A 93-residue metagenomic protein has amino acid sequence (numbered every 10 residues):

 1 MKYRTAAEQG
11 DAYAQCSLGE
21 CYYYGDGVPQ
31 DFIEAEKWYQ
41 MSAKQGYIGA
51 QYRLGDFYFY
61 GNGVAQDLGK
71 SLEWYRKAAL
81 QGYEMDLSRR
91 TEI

Functional and structural regions predicted by a protein language model:
K2, C16-Y24, R53-Y60, L87-I93: Hydrophobic face of amphipathic alpha-helices that form TPR/SEL1-like repeat modules and related alpha-solenoid
Y3, E8-A12, Y24-D26, D31 (+4 more regions): Short helix-capping/linker turns of helical repeat alpha-solenoids
L18-G19, D31, K44, E73 (+1 more regions): Serine/proline-rich low-complexity intrinsically disordered segments, especially terminal tails, linkers
L72-I93: Leucine-rich solenoid repeat scaffolds
